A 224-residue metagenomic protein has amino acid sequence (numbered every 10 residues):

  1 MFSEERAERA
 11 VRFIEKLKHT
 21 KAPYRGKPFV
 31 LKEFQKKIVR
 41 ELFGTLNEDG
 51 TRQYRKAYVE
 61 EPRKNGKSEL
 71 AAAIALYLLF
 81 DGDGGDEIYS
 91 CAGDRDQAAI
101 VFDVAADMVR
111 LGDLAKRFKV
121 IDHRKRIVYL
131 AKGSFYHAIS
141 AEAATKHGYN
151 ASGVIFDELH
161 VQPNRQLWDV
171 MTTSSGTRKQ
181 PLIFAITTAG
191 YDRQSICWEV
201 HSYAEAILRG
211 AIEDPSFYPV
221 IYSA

Functional and structural regions predicted by a protein language model:
M1-A224: Phosphate/NTP-binding elements of NTP-utilizing enzymes
